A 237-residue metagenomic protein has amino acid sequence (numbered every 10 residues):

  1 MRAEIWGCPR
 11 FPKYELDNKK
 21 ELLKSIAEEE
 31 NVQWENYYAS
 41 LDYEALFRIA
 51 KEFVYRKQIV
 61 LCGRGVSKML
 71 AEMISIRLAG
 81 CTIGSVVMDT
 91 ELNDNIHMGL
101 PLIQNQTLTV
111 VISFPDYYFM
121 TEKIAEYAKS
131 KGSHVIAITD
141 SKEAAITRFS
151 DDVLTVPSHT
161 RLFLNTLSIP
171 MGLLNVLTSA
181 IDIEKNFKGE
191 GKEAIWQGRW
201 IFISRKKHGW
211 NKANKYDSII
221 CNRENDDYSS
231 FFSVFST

Functional and structural regions predicted by a protein language model:
M1-E44: HTH-adjacent hinge/linker in prokaryotic transcriptional regulators
Q33, Y37-S40, C81, V156 (+3 more regions): Change "in soluble alpha/beta enzymes" to "in soluble alpha/beta proteins
Y55-G172, V176-K185: Glycine-rich phosphate-binding loops that contact phosphosugars or nucleotide phosphates
K188-A213: A short, charged, Gly/Pro-tolerant segment at domain boundaries
Y216: Cationic, low-complexity basic patches in intrinsically disordered or flexible, solvent-exposed regions
N225-F231: Intrinsically disordered, low-complexity segments enriched in serine/proline and basic residues
